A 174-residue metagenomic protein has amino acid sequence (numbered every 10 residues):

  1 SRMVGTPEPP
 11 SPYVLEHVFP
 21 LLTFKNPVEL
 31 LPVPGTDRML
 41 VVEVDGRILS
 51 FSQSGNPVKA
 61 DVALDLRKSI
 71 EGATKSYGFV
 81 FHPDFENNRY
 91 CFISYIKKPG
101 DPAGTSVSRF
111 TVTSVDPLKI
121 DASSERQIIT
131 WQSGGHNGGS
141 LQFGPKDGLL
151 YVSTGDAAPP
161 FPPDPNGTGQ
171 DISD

Functional and structural regions predicted by a protein language model:
S1-F161: Acidic, Gly/Ser/Thr-rich repeat motifs that build Ca2+-stabilized beta-propeller blades
G104, N166-D174: A detector of repeated loop/turn-to-beta-strand junctions in beta-rich toroidal repeat architectures
